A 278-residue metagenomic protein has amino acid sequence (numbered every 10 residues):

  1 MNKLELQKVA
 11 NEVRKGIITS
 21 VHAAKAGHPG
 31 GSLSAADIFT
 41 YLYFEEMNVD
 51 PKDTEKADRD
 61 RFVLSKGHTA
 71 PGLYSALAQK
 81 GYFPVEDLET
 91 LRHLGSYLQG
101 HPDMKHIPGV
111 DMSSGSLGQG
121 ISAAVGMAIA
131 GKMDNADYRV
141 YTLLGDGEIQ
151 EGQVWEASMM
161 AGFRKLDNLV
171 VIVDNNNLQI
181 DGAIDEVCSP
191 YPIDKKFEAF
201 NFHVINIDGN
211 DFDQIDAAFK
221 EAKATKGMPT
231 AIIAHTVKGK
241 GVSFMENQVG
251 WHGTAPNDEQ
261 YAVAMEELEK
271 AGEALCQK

Functional and structural regions predicted by a protein language model:
M1-V13: N-terminal hydrophobic or amphipathic helices/low-complexity stretches enriched in small/hydrophobic/Pro/Gly
A10-A26, D174-N176: N-terminal capping segment at the start of a domain
I17-V21, S32-F163: Cofactor-binding active-site loop characterized by glycine-rich and histidine/acidic residues
H68-T69, L73, N176-N177, D211 (+1 more regions): Glycine-rich beta-alpha junction loops
Y74-S75, D103, Q153-W155, D181-D185 (+1 more regions): Short acidic, glycine/serine/threonine-rich loops at helix termini
G109, S113-S116, I121-A224: Thiamine diphosphate
F212-K278: Glycine/aspartate-rich loop-and-adjacent alpha/beta segment that forms the canonical ThDP
